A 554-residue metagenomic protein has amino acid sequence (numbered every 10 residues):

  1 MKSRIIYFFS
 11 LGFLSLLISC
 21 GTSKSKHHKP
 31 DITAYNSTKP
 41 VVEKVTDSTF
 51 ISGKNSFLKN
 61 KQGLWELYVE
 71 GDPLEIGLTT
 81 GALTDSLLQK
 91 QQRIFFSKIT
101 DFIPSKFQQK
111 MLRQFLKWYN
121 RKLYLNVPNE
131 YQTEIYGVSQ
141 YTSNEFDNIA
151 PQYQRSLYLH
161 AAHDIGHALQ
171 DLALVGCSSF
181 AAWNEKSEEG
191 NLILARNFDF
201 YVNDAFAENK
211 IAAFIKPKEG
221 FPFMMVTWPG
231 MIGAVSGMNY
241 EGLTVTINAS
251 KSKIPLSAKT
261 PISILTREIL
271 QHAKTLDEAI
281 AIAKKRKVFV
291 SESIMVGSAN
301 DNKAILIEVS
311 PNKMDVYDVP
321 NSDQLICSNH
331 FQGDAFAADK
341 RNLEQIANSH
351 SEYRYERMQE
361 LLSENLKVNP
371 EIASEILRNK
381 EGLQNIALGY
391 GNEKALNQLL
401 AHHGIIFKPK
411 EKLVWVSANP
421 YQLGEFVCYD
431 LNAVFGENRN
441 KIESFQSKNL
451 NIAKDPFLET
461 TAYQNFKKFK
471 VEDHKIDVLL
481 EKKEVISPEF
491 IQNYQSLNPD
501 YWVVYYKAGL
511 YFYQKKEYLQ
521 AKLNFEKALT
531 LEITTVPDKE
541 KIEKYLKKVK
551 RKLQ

Functional and structural regions predicted by a protein language model:
M1-H28: Bacterial Sec-dependent N-terminal signal peptides
S3-F9, N55-F57, I307: Assembly/interface hotspot detector across virion components, adhesins/toxins, and nucleic-acid enzymes
G21-A168, L270-S293, A299-A304, I326-Q554: C-terminus-biased signal that marks the final domain/tail of proteins
R155-L265, H402, I406, V414-V416: Internal mixed beta-strand/loop scaffold within catalytic domains of large alpha/beta enzymes
A182-W183, G297, I307: Short beta-strand-to-turn element immediately C-terminal to the catalytic PLP-Schiff-base lysine in fold type I
F200-V202, S252-K253, N312-M314, P420-G424: Short, surface-exposed beta-strand-loop junctions and turns on beta-sheet-rich folds
S250, A299, S310: Histidine- and/or cysteine-centered catalytic micro-motif in compact active-site loops
I307-D323: Extended amphipathic alpha-helical segments with heptad-repeat/coiled-coil character used for oligomerization, fusion
